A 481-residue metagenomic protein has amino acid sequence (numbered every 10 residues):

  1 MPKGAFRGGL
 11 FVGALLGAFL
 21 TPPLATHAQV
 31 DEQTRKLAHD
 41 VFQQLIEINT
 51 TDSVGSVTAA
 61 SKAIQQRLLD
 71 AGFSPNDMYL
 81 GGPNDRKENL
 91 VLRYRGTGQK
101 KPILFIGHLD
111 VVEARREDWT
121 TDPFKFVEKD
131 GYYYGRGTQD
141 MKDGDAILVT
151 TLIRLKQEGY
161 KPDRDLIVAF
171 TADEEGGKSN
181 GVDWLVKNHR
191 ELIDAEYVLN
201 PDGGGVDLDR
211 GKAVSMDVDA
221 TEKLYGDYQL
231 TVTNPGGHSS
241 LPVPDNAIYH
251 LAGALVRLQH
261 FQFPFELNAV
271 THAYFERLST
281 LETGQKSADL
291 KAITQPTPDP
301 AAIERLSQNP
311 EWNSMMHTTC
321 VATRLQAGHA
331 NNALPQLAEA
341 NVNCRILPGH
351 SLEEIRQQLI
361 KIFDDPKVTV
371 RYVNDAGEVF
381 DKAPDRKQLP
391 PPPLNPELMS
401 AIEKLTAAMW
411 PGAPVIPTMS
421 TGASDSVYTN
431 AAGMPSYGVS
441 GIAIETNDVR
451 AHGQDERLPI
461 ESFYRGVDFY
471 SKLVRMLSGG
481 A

Functional and structural regions predicted by a protein language model:
M1-R7: N-terminal secretory signal peptides that target proteins for export/translocation
G9-P23: Bacterial N-terminal signal peptides
Q29, G204-R465, S471, L477-A481: Metal-dependent amide/peptide-bond hydrolase catalytic core, centered on the "pita-bread" metallohydrolase fold
Q29-R136, L155-R164, V342: Acidic/His- and Gly-rich active-site-bordering loop/insert found across diverse amide/peptide-bond hydrolases
D31-H39, T50-S61, D85, T138-M141 (+8 more regions): Solvent-exposed, acidic/flexible segments
Q43-T50, Q65-S74, T150-Q157, K187-D194 (+7 more regions): Sec-exported extracytoplasmic/periplasmic mature domains
T51-S53, D85, G96-Q99, L109-E113 (+5 more regions): Solvent-exposed loop/turn segments at secondary-structure junctions within structured extracellular/periplasmic domains
Y132-Y133, Q139-D217: Acidic/histidine-rich catalytic neighborhood of metal-dependent amide-processing enzymes
